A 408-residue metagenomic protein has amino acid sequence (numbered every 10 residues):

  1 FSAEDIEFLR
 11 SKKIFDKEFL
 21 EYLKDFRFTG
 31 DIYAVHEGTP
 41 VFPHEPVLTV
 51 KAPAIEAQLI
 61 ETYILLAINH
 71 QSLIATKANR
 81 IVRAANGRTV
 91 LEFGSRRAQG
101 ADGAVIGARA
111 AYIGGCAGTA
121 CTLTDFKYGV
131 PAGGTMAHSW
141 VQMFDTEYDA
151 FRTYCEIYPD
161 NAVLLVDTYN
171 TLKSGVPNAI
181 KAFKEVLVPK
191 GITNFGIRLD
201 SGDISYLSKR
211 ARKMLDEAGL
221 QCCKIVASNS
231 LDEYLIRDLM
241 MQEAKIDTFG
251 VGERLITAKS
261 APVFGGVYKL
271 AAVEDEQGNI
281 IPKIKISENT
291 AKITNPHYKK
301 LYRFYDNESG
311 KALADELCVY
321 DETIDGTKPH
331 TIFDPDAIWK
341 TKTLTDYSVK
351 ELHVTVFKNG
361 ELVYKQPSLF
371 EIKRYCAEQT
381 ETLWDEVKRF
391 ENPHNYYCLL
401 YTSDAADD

Functional and structural regions predicted by a protein language model:
F1-I14: Extended boundary segments
I14, L20-T29, G38-L220, L231-L235 (+3 more regions): Buried, small/hydrophobic-residue-enriched core segments of structured protein domains
G133-M136, K245-V251: Short hydrophobic/aromatic-enriched beta-strand-loop microsegments
V226-E233, G252-R254: Glycine-rich beta-to-alpha transition loops that act as phosphate-gripper elements at the mouths of alpha/beta enzyme
D247-V263: Glycine-rich phosphate-binding active-site loops on the catalytic face of alpha/beta enzymes
K259-Q277, K373: C-terminal helical cap(s) of enzyme catalytic domains, especially alpha/beta-barrels
Y305-L399: C-terminal terminal segments
Y401-D407: Conserved small/polar residues in nucleotide/adenosyl-binding loops
